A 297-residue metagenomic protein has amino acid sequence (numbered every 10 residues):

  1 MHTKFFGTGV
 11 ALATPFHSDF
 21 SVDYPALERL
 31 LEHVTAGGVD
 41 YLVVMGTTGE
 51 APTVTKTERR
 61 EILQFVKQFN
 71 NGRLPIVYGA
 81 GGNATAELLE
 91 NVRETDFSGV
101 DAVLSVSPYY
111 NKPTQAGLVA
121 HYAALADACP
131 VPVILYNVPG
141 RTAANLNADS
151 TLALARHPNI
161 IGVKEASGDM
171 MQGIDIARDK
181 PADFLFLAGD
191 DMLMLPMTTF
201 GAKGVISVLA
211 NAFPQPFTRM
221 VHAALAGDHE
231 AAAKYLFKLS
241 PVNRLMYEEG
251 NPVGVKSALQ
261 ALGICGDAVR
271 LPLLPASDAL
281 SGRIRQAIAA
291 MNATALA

Functional and structural regions predicted by a protein language model:
H2-A143: Active-site beta->alpha loop and helix N-cap motifs at the rims of alpha/beta catalytic domains
K4-P15, H33, G37-V39, T48 (+2 more regions): C-terminal alpha-helical cap/extension of soluble enzyme domains
S18, Y24, K56, A148 (+2 more regions): Alpha-helix N-capping/helix-start residues
L27, R59, L63, L88 (+7 more regions): A general structural signal for well-ordered alpha-helical segments in protein cores
G37, E61, F65-F69, E94 (+9 more regions): Alpha-helical structural signal in soluble globular domains
A84, D190-D191, S277: Helix N-cap/beta->alpha junction signal
D127-A128, R141-Y247: Catalytic alpha/beta core domains of metabolic enzymes, predominantly
N137, N159-I160, R270-L271: Glycine-rich phosphate-binding "P-loop"
